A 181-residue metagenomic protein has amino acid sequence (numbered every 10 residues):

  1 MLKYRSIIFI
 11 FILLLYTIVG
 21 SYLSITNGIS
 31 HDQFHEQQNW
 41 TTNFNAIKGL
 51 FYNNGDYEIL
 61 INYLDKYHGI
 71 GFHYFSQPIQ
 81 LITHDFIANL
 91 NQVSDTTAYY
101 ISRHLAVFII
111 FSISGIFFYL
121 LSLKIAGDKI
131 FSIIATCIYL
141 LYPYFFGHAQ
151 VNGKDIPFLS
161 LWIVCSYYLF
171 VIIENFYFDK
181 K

Functional and structural regions predicted by a protein language model:
R5-Q33, T41, K48, E58-I59 (+1 more regions): Transmembrane signal-anchor helices characteristic of membrane glycosylation enzymes that use polyprenol
I10, I87-V93, I113, F118-L141 (+2 more regions): Transmembrane-helix signature of polytopic, membrane-embedded enzymes that assemble or transfer cell-envelope glycans
Y22, F34-G71, P78-N91: Extracytosolic helix-loop segments that constitute the early lumenal/periplasmic catalytic or substrate-binding loops
S30-H31, Q150-P157: Short acidic/glycine- and proline-prone juxtamembrane loop motifs at membrane-interface regions of multi-pass membrane
E36-T42, F111, F158-S166: Hydrophobic core segments of transmembrane alpha-helices in multi-pass, intramembrane catalytic enzymes
F75-I109, D128, Y144: Juxtamembrane segments of multi-pass membrane glycosylation machinery that transfer sugars from lipid-linked donors
I101, L105-A126, V164-Y168: Transmembrane-helix motifs of polytopic, lipid-linked glycan transferases
C165-K181: Membrane-interface transmembrane helices that cradle and orient dolichyl/undecaprenyl
